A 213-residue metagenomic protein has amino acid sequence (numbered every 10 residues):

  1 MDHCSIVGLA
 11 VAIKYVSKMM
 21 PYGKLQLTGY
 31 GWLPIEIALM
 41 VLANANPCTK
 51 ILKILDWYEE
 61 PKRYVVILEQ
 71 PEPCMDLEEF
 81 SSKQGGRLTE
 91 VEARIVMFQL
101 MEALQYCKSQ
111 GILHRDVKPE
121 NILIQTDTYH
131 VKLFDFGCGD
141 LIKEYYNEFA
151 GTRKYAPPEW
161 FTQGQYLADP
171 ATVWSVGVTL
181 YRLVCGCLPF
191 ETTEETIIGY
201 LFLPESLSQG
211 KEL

Functional and structural regions predicted by a protein language model:
M1-Y22: Glycine-rich ATP phosphate-binding loop
K53-Y64: Short beta-strand micro-motifs within the conserved protein kinase catalytic domain, predominantly in the N-lobe
P71-S81: Structural motif in protein kinase domains
V96-M97: Activation segment signature within eukaryotic-like protein kinase domains
K108-Q125: Catalytic-loop of the protein kinase fold
Y146-W160: Conserved activation segment of eukaryotic-like protein kinases, specifically the C-terminal portion of the activation
E159-A171: Conserved end of the kinase activation segment
